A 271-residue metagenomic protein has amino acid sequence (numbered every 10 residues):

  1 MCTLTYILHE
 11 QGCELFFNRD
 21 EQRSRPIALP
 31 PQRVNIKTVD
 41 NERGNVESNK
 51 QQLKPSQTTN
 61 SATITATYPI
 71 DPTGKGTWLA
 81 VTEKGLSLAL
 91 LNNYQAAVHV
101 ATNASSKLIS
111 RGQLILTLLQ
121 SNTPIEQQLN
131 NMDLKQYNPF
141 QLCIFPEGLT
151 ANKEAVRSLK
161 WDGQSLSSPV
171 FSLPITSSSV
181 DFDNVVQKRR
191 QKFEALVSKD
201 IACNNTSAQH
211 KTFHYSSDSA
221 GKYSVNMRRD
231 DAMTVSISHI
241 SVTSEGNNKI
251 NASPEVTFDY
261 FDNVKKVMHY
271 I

Functional and structural regions predicted by a protein language model:
M1-I271: N-terminal nucleophile
